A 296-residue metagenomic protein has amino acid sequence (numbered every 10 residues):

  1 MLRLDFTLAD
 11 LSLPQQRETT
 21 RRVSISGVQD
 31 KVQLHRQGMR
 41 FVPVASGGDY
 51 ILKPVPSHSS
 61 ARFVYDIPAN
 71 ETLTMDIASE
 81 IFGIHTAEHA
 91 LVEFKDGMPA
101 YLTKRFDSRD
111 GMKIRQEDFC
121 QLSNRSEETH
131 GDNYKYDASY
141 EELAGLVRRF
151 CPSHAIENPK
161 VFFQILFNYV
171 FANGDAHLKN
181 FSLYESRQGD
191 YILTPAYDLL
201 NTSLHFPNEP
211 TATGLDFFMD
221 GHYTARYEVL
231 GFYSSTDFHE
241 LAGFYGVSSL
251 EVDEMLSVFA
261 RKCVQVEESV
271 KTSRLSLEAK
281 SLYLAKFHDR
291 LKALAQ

Functional and structural regions predicted by a protein language model:
M1-S12, Q16-E18, R149, D190-L193 (+1 more regions): Regulatory N- and C-terminal appendages and interdomain linkers associated with kinase/kinase-like NTP transferase
L11-G131: Conserved ATP-binding subdomain of kinase catalytic cores across diverse folds
L34, A78, F119, D175 (+3 more regions): A residue-level signal for conserved active-site and pocket-lining positions in enzyme catalytic cores
D66-I81, A138-N208: Conserved kinase catalytic-core segment
V92-G97, K135, D253-K262: Short linear loop/turn motifs
K95-V170, E228, D237, F244: ATP-dependent phospho-/nucleotidyl transfer catalytic cores
L122-A138, L143, S186-S248: Catalytic-core segments of enzymes that bind and process phosphorylated/nucleotide-bearing substrates
Y227-L277, S281-H288: Mobile late-domain/C-terminal helix-loop "cap" segments that border catalytic sites or the cytosolic face
